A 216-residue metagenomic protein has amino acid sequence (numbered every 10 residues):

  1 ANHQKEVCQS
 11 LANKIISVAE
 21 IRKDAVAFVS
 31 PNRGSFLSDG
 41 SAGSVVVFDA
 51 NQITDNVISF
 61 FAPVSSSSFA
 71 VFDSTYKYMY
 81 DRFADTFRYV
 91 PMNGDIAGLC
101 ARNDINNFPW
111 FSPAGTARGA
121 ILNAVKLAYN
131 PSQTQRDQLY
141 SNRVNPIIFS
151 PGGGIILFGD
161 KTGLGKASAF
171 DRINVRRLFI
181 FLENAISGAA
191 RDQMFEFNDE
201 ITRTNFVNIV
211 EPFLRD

Functional and structural regions predicted by a protein language model:
A1-D216: Structured, hydrophobic secondary-structure cores that serve as assembly/anchoring elements
